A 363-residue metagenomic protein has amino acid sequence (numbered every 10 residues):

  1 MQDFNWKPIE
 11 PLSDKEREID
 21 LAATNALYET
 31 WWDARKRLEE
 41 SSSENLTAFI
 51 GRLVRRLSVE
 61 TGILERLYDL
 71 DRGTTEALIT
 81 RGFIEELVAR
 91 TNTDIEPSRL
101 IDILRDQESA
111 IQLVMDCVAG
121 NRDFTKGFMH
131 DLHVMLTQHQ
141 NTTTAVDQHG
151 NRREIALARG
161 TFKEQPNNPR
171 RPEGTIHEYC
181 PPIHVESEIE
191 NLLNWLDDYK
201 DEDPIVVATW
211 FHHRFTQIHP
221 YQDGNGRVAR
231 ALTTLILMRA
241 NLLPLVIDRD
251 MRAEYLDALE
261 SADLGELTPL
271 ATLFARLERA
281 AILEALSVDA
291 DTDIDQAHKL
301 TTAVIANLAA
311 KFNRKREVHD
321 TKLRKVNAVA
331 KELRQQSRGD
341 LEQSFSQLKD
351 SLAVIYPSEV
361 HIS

Functional and structural regions predicted by a protein language model:
M1-D223, R227-S363: FIC/Doc superfamily catalytic core
